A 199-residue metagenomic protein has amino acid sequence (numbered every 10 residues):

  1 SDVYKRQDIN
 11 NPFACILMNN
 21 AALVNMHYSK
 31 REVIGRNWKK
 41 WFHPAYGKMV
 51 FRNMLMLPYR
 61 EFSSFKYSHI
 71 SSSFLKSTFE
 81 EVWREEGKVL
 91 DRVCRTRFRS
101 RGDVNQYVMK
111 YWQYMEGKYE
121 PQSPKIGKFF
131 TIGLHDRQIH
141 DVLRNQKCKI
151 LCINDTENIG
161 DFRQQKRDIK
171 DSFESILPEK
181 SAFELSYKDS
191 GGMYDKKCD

Functional and structural regions predicted by a protein language model:
V3-Y4: Short, small-residue-biased leader/transition segments that mark boundaries at the very start of proteins
Q7, A22, E32-G35, Y59-E61 (+1 more regions): Generic detection of intrinsically disordered/low-complexity segments and helix-coil linkers/edges
D8-P12: A short, conserved beta-to-alpha structural element at the edge of catalytic cores that scaffolds binding
I16-K48, E116: Long, compositionally biased stretches enriched for glycine and/or charged residues
F42-D199: A glycosyltransferase accessory/donor-loop signature
